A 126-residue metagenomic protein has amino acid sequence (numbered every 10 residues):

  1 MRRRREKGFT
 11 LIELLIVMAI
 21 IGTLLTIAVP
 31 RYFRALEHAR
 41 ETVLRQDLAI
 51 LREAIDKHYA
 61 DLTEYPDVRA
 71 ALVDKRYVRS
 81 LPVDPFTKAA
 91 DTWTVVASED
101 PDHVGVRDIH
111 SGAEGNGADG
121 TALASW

Functional and structural regions predicted by a protein language model:
M1-K7: N-terminal leader/signal peptides at the extreme start of proteins
E6, A19, T23, A60-T63: Residues in soluble alpha-helical coiled-coils and helical-bundle/repeat scaffolds
L15-R31: Alpha-helical hydrophobic helix detector
A28-R31, L36, I55, Y59: Short amphipathic alpha-helical interaction patches enriched in hydrophobic/aromatic residues with interspersed Lys/Arg
R31-L48: Aliphatic-rich helix starts adjacent to a transmembrane/signal segment
Q46-W126: Low-complexity, acidic interaction segments enriched in glycine
